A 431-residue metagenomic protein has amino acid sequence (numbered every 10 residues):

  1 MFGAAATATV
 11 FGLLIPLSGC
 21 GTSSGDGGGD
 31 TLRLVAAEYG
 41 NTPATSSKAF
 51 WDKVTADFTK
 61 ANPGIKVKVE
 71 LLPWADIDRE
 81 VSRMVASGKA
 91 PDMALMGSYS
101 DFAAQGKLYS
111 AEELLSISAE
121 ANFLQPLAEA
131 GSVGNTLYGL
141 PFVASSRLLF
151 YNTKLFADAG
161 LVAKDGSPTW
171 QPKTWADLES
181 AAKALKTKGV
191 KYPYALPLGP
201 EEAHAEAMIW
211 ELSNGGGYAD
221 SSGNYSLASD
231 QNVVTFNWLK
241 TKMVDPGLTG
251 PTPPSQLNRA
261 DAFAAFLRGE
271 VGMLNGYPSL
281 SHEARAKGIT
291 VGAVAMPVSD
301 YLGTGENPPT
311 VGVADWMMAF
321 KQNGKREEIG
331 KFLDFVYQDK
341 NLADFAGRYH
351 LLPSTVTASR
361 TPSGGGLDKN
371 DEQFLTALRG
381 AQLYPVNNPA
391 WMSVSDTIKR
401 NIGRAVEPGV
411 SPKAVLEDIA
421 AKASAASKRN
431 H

Functional and structural regions predicted by a protein language model:
F2-S100, A414, A421-H431: Conserved N-terminal structural module of periplasmic/extracytoplasmic solute-binding proteins
D92, E120-F156, T304-T310, A381-N388: A structural signal for short loop-to-beta-strand junctions that line the ligand-binding cleft of periplasmic/secreted
G97-L148, D177, E206, T290 (+2 more regions): Hinge/lid segment of periplasmic solute-binding proteins
E112-F123, G166-Q171, P193-L198, G216-T235 (+3 more regions): Short, solvent-exposed loop/beta-turn-alpha elements that line the ligand-binding surface or hinge of extracytoplasmic
L137-F142, R147, W175-S226, V271: Extracytoplasmic/periplasmic solute-binding protein
A157, T376-H431: Conserved C-terminal helix/tail region of periplasmic/extracytoplasmic solute-binding proteins
S180-K183, S222-Q256: Glycine-centered hinge/linker elements that transmit conformational signals in sensory and ligand-binding systems
T241, D245-G247, R285-L351: Extracytoplasmic/periplasmic substrate-recognition and gating elements
